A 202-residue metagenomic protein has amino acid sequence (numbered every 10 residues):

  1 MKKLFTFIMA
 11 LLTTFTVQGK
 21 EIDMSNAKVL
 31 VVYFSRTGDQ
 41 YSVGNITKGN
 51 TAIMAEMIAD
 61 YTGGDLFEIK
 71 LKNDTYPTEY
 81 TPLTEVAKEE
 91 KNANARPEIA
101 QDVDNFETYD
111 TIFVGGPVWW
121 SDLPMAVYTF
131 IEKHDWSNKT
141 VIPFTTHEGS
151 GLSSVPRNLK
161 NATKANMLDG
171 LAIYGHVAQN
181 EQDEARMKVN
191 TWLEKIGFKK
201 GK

Functional and structural regions predicted by a protein language model:
K2-I8: Sec-dependent signal peptide recognition, specifically the positively charged N-region followed immediately by
M9-V17: Hydrophobic h-region of N-terminal signal peptides that target proteins for export in Gram-negative bacteria
V17, L168-K202: Glycine-rich phosphate/pyrophosphate-binding loop and the adjoining helix
G19-Y109, N190-K202: N-terminal beta1-alpha1-beta2 submodule of the flavodoxin-like/Rossmannoid cofactor-binding fold
L30-Y33, L66-E68, I112-G115, I142-T145 (+1 more regions): Structural recognition of the beta-strand scaffold that forms the well-ordered cores of secreted hydrolase catalytic
D39-Y41, D122-L123, G151-S154, V177-E181: Extracytoplasmic/secreted cell-surface and envelope-processing proteins
K48, A52, E56, P124 (+2 more regions): Short, surface-exposed alpha-helical segments at coil->helix boundaries
Y76, Y80-N166: Helix-loop-strand module that forms the ligand-binding subsite of alpha/beta enzymes
